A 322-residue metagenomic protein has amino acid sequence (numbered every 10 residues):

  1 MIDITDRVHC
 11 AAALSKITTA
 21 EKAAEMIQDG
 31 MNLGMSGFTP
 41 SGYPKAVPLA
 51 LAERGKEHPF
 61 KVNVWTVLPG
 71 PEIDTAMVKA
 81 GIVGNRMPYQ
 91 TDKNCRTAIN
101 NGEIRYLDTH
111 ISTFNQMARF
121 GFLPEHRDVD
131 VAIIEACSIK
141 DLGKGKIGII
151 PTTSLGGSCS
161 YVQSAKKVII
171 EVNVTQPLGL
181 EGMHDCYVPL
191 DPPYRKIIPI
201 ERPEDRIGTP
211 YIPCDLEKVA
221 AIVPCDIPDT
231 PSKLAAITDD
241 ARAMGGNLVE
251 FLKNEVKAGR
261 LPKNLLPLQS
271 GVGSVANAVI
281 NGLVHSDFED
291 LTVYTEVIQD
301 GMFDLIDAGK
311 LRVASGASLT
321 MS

Functional and structural regions predicted by a protein language model:
M1-S322: Conserved alpha/beta enzyme-core scaffold
